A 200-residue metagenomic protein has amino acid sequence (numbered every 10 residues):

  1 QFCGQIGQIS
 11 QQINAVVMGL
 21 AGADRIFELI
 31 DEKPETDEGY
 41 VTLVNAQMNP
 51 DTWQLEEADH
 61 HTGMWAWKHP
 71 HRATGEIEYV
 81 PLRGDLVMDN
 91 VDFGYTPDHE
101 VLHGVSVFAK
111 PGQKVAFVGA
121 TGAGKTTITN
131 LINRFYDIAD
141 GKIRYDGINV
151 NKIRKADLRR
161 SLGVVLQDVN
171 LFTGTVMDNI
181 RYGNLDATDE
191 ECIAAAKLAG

Functional and structural regions predicted by a protein language model:
F2-D31: Cytosolic ends of transmembrane helices, especially the final helix of ABC transmembrane type-1 domains
S10, V17-L20, D37, K152 (+1 more regions): Non-catalytic, surface-exposed connector residues within folded enzymatic/regulatory domains
G22, E32, K155, R159: ATP/adenylate-binding site constellation spanning eukaryotic-like Ser/Thr protein kinases, ABC-transporter
R25-N45, Y95-T96: Short intracellular "coupling" helices and adjacent cytoplasmic loop segments at the cytosolic face of multi-pass
A46-G200: ABC-type nucleotide-binding domain
